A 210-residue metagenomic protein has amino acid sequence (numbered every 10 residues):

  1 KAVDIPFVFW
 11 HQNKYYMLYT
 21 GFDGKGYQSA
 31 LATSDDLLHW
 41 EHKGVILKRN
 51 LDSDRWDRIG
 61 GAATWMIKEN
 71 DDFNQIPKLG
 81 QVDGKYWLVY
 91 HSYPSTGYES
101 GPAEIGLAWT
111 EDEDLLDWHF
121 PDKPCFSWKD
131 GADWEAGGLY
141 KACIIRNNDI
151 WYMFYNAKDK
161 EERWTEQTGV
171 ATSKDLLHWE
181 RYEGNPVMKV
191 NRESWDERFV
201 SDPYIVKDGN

Functional and structural regions predicted by a protein language model:
K1-N210: Carbohydrate-active catalytic/glycan-binding domains of CAZyme proteins, especially the secreted or lumenal ectodomains
